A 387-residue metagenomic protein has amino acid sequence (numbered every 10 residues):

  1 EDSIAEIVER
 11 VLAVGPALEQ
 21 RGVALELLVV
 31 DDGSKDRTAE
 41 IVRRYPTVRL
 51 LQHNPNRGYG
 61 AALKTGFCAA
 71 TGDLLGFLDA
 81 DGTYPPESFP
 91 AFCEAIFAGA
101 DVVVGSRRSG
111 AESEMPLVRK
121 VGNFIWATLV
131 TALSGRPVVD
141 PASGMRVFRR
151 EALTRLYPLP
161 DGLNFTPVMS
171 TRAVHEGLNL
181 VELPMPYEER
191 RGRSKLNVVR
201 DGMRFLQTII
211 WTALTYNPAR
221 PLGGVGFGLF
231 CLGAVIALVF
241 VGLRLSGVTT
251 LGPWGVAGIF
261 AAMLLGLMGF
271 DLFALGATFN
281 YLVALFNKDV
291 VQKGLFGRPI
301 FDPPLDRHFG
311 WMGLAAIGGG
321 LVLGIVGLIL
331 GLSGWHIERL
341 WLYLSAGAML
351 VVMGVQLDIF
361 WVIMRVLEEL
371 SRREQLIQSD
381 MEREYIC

Functional and structural regions predicted by a protein language model:
E1-P16: Short, well-formed alpha-helical segments that are part of the catalytic scaffolds of diverse glycosyltransferases
D2-E6, S34-R44: Acidic helix N-cap motif at the loop->helix transition within catalytic regions of sugar-transfer enzymes
V8, E19-G33, L51-Q52: Short beta-strand/loop segment that forms part of the nucleotide-sugar
G15-E19, V42: Conserved hydrophobic residues forming the short capping helix/wall of the S-adenosyl-L-methionine
L28-A39, G82: A conserved acidic beta->alpha catalytic loop
R44-P46, E176: Short, structured coil segments at secondary-structure junctions
R49-A69, L74-F77, T83-L163, P167 (+2 more regions): Acceptor/aglycone-binding surface of glycosyltransferases and processive sugar-polymer synthases
D161-C387: Hydrophobic helical membrane-anchoring modules
